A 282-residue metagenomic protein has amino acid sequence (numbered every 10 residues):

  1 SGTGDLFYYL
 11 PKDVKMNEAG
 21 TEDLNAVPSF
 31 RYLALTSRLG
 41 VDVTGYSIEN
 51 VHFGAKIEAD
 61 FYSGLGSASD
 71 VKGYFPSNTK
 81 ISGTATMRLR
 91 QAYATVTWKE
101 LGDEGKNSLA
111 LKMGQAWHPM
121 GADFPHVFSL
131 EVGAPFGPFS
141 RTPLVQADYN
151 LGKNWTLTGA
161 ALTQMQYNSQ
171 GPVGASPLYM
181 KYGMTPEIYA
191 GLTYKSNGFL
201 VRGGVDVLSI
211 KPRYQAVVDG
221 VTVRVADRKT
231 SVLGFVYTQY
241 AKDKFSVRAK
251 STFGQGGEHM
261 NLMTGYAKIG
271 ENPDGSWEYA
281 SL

Functional and structural regions predicted by a protein language model:
S1-D5, T21-N168, Y182-T185, Y189 (+4 more regions): Outer membrane beta-barrel
G2-V14: Short Gly/aromatic-enriched secondary-structure transition segments
K12-D13, K153, G198, G270: Generic alpha-helical secondary structure signal
V14-E22, Y62, S69-F75, A122-F128 (+5 more regions): Flexible, solvent-exposed coil segments and beta strand-coil junctions, predominantly the extracellular/periplasmic
P28-R31, I81-T86, G133-F139, G174 (+4 more regions): Replace "Gram-negative outer membrane beta-barrel proteins" with "bacterial and organellar outer membrane beta-barrel
A190, Y194-L282: Detector for outer-membrane/organellar transmembrane beta-barrel domains, recognizing the amphipathic beta-strand
